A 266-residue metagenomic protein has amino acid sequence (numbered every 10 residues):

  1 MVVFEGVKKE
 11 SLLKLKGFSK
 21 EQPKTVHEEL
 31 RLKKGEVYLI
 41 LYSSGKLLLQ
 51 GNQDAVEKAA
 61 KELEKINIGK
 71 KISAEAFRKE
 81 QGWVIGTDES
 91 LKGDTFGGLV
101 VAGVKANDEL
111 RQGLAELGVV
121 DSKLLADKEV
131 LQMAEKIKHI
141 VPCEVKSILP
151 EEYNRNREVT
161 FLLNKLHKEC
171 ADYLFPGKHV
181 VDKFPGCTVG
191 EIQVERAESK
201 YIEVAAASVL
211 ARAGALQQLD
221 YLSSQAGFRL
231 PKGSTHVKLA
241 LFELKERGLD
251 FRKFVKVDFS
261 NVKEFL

Functional and structural regions predicted by a protein language model:
M1-L266: RNase H-like, Mg2+-dependent phosphodiesterase core, and more generally RNA phosphate-backbone-engaging helix-loop
